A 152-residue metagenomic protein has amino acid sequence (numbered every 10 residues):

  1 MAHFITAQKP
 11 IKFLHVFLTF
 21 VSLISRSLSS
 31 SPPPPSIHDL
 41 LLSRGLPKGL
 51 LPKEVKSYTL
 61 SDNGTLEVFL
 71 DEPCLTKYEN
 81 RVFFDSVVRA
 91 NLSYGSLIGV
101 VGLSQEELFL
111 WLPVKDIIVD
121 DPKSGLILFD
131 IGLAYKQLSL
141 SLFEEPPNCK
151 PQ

Functional and structural regions predicted by a protein language model:
M1-F4, K150-Q152: A positional/structural detector of protein chain ends, strongest at the extreme C-terminus and weakly at the extreme
A2-I5, F17-I37: N-terminal signal peptide
T6-K12: N-terminal intrinsically disordered, low-complexity regulatory segments of eukaryotic proteins
P33-P73: N-terminal secretory signal peptides
D71, Y78-R81: Short, glycine/acidic-enriched capping/hinge loops at junctions between secondary-structure elements
P73-T76, Y135-K136: Short, surface-exposed beta-strand-loop junctions and turns on beta-sheet-rich folds
N80-V88: Short Gly/aromatic-enriched secondary-structure transition segments
V88-Q152: Helix-rich interaction surfaces within compact, conserved domain-sized segments that mediate assembly or partner
